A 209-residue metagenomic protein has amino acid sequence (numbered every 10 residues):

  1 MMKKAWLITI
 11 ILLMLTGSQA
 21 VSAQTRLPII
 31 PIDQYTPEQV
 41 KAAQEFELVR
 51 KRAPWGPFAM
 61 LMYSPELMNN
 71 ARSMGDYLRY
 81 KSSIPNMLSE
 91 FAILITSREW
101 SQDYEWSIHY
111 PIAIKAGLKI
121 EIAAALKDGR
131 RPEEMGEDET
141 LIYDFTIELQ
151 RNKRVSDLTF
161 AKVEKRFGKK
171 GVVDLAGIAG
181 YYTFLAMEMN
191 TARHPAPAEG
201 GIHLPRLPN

Functional and structural regions predicted by a protein language model:
M1-A5: Positively charged n-region of N-terminal signal peptides that target proteins for export
W6-L7, S22: Intrinsically disordered, low-complexity segments enriched in glycine/proline and serine/threonine
I8-G17: Bacterial N-terminal signal peptides
S22-N209: Hydrophobic alpha-helical segments
